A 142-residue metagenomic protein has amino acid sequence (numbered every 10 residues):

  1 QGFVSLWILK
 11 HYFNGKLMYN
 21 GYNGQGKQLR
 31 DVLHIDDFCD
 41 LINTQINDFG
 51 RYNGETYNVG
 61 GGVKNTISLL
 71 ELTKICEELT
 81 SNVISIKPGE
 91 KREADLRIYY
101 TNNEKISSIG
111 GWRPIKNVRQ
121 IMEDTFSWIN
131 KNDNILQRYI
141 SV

Functional and structural regions predicted by a protein language model:
Q1-V4, K27-L29: Flexible, glycine-rich beta-alpha linker
W7: Conserved catalytic/coupling elements of P-loop NTPase cores
H11-V142: C-terminal substrate-binding subdomain of Rossmann-fold SDR/epimerase-dehydratase oxidoreductases
